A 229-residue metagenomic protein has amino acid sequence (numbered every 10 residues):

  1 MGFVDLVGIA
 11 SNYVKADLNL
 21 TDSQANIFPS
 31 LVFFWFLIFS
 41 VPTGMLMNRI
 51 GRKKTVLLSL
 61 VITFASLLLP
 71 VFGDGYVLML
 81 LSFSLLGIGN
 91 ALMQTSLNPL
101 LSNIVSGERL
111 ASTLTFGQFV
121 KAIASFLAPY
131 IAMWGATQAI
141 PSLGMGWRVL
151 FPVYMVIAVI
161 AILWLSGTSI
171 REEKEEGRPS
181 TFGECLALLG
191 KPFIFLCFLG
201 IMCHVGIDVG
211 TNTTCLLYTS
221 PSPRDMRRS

Functional and structural regions predicted by a protein language model:
G8, P192-S220: Extracytoplasmic gate region of multi-pass secondary transporters
N19, G51, F72-D74: Helix-breaking motifs and short loop linkers at transmembrane-helix boundaries and internal kinks in secondary membrane
S30-T43: Central cavity-lining transmembrane alpha-helices of secondary-active solute carriers, predominantly the Major
S40-T63, L67-P70: Conserved MFS/SLC helix-loop-helix module at the cytosolic interface between two early adjacent transmembrane helices
S84-F119: Cytoplasmic helix-loop-helix junction between adjacent transmembrane helices in 12-TM secondary transporters
G117, K121-S166: Helix-loop-helix hairpin linking two adjacent transmembrane segments in secondary transporters
E173-L196: Juxtamembrane intracellular "pre-TM" segments in multi-pass secondary transporters
Y218-S229: Single conserved hydrophobic/aromatic residue that forms the stacking wall/gate of nucleotide- or nucleobase-binding
